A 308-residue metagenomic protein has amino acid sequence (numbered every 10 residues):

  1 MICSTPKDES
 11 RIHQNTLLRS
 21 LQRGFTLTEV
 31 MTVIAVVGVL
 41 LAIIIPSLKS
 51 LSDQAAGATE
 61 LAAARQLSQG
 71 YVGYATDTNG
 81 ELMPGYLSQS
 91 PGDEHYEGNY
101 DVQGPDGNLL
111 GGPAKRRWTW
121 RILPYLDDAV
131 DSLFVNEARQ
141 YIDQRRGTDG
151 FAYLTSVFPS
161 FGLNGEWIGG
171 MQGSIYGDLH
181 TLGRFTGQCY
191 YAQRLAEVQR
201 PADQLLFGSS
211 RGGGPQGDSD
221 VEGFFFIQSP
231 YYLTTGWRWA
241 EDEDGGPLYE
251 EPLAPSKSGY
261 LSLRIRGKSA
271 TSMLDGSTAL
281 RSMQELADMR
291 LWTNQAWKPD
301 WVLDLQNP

Functional and structural regions predicted by a protein language model:
M1-F25: N-terminal leader/signal peptides at the extreme start of proteins
S4, A42, P46, S50 (+2 more regions): Residue-level signal for well-ordered alpha-helical scaffold segments within enzymatic catalytic domains
P6-K7, H13, E29, V135 (+2 more regions): Intrinsically disordered, low-complexity serine/threonine-rich segments
S10-I12, L17, S52, D244-G246 (+1 more regions): Intrinsically disordered, low-complexity segments enriched in glycine/proline and serine/threonine
N15-R19, F25, V39, P124 (+1 more regions): Intrinsic-disorder/low-complexity peptide segments enriched for small residues
Q22-A62: Amphipathic alpha-helical segments typified by the pilin-like N-terminal helix that continues immediately C-terminal
E60-P308: Short, well-structured segments within or immediately adjacent to enzyme catalytic domains that line ligand-binding
